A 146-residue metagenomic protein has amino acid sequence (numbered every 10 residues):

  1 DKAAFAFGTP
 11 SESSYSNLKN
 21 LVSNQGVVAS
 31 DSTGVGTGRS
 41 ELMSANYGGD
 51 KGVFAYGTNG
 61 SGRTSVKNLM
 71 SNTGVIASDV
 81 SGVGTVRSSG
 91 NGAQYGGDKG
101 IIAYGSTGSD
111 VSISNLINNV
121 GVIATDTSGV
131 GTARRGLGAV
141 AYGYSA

Functional and structural regions predicted by a protein language model:
D1-A146: Polar, enzyme-active/binding microenvironments
